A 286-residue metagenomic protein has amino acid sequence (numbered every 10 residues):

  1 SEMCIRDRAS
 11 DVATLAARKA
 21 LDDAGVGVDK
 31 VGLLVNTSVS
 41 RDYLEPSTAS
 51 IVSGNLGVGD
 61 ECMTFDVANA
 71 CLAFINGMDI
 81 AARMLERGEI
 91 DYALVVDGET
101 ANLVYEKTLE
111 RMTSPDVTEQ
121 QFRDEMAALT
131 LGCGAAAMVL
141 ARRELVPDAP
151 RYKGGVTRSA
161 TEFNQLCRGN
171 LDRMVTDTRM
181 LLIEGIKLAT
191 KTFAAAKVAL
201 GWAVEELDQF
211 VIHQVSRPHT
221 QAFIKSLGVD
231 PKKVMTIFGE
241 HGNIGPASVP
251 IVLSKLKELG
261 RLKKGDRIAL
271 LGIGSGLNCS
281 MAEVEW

Functional and structural regions predicted by a protein language model:
S1, R6-D7, S114-I183, K187 (+3 more regions): Condensing-enzyme catalytic core mediating Claisen C-C bond formation in acyl metabolism
S1-E2, R6-G32, R168-D208, P218-L227 (+3 more regions): Conserved active-site "lid/cap" helical segment
R8, V39-Y92, K225-V252: Conserved catalytic cysteine-centered active-site region of acyl-thioester-dependent Claisen-condensing enzymes
L33-S40, V211, I237, L270: Short glycine-rich or small-residue beta-strand-to-loop segments that form or flank ligand, phosphate, metal/Fe-S
S38-Y43, L207-A222, H241-N243: Glycine-rich phosphate-binding loops at beta-strand->alpha-helix junctions
A68, A93-E99, L140, L270-I273: Short beta-strand segments
E86-A128: Flexible, glycine-rich active-site loops centered on histidine and acidic residues that chelate a metal or position
S254-L271, S280-W286: Catalytic phosphate/nucleotide-handling subdomain of diverse soluble enzymes
